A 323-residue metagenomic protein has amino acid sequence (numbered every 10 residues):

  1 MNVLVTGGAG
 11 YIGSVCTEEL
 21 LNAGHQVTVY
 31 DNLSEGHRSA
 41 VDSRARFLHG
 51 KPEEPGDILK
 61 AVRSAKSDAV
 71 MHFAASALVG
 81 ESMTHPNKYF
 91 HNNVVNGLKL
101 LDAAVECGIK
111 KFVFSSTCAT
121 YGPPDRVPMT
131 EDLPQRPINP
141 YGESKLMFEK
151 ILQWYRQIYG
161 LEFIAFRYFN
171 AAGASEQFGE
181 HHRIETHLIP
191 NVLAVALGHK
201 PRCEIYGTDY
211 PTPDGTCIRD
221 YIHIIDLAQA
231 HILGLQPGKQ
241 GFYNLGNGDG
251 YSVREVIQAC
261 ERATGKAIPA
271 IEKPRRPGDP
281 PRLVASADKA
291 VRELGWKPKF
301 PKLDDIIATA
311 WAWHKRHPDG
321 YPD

Functional and structural regions predicted by a protein language model:
M1-A171: N-terminal Rossmann-like NAD(P)+-binding domain of SDR-like oxidoreductases, especially those catalyzing
G8, G36-R38, G50, G80 (+9 more regions): Glycine-centered small-residue hotspots that permit tight backbone geometry or close packing
S39-V41, D125-V127, S175-E180, C217-I218 (+1 more regions): Short aromatic-enriched loop/helix-cap "lid" or pocket-rim segments at secondary-structure transitions that line
V79-M83, A174-G179, P213-G215: A short acidic, helix-capping loop that chelates divalent metal ions and anchors anionic groups
F90, I138-L146, H182-P190, D220-Y221: Short-chain dehydrogenase/reductase
V105, W154-Y155, L188-I189, A194-A196: Basic phosphate/pyrophosphate-binding loop/patch that engages nucleotide-derived ligands
N191-D323: C-terminal substrate-binding subdomain of Rossmann-fold SDR/epimerase-dehydratase oxidoreductases
